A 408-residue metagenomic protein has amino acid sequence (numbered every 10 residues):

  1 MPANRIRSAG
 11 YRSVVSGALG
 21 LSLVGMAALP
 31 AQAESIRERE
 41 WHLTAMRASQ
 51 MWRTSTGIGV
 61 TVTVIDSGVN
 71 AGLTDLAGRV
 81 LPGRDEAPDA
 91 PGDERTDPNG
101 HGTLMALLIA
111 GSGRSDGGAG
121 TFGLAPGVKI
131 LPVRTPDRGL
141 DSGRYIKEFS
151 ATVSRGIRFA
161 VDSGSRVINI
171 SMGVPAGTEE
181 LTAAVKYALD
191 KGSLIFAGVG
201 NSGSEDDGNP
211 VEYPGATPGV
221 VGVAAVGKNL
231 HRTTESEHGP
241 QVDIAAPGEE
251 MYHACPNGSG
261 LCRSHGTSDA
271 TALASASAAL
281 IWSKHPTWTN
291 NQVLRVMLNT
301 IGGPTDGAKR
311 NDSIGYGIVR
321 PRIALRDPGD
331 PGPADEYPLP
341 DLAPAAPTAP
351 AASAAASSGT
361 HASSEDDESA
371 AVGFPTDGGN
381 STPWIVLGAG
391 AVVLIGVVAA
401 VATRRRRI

Functional and structural regions predicted by a protein language model:
P2-G59, T74-D75: Protease zymogen maturation seam
W52-V62, V69-P82, D93-I146, H238-Q241 (+1 more regions): Subtilisin-like serine protease catalytic core
T61-I65, L107, K129-R134, V161 (+5 more regions): Structural recognition of the beta-strand scaffold that forms the well-ordered cores of secreted hydrolase catalytic
L108, T135, E249-V319: Hydrolase catalytic cores
I146-R166: Substrate-binding/charge-relay-adjacent region of secreted/lumenal peptidase catalytic domains
S165-N257, L298-T300: Catalytic-core segments of hydrolase enzymes
T287-L387: C-terminal subdomain of the subtilisin-like protease fold in secreted/lumenal serine endopeptidases
I385-I408: C-terminal membrane-anchoring or membrane-association module
